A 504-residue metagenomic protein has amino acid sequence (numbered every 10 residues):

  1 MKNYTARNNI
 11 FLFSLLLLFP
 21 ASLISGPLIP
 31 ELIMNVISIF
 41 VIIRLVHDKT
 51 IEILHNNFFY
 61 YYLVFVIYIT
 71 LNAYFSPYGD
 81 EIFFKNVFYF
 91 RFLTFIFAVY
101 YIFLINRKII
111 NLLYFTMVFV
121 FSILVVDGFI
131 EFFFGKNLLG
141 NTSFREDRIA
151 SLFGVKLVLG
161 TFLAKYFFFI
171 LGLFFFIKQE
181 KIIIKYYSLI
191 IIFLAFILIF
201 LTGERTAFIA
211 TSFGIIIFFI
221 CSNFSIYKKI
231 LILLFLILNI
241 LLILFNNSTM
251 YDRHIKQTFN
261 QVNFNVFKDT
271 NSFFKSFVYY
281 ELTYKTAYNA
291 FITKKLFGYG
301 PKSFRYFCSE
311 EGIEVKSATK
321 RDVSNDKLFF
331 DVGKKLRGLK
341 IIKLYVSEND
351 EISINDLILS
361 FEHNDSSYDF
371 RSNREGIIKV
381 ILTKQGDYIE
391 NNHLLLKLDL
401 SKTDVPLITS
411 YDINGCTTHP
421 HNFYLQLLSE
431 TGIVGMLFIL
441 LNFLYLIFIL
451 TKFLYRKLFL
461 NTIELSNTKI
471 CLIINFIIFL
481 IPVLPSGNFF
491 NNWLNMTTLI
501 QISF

Functional and structural regions predicted by a protein language model:
M1-E81, Y101-N111, F115, L173-Y186 (+2 more regions): Transmembrane signal-anchor hairpin modules in multi-pass inner-membrane enzymes, especially those that act on
F13, V36-I42, I215-I216, N442-Y445 (+2 more regions): Transmembrane alpha-helices of multi-pass inner-membrane enzymes
L15, F19, T70, Y74 (+8 more regions): Alpha-helical transmembrane segments of multi-pass inner-membrane proteins
F58-F65, G79-I102, L112-T116, F121 (+3 more regions): Aromatic-anchored transmembrane helix interface
V126, T202, S222-N271, K285-T293 (+4 more regions): A membrane-periplasm/extracellular boundary helix in multi-pass inner-membrane enzymes that assemble envelope glycans
L139-E146, K256-F277, K302-F329, S401-S429: Interfacial juxtamembrane loops and adjacent helix segments that form the catalytic/substrate-binding surfaces
A150, F196-L198, Y284, Y288 (+5 more regions): A conserved mid-to-late transmembrane alpha helix and its immediate loop/hinge that forms the functional core
K334-E351, N373-Y388: Short histidine-centered loop motifs in beta-beta connectors
